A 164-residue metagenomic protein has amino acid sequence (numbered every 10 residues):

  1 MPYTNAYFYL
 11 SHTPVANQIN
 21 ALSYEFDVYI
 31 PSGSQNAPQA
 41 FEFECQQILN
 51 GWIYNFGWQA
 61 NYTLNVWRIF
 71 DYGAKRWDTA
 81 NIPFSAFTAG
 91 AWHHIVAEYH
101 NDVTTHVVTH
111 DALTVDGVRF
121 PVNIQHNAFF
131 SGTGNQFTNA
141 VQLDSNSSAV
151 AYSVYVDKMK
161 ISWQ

Functional and structural regions predicted by a protein language model:
M1-I69, I161-W163: Secretory/extracellular carbohydrate-interaction modules and structurally similar beta-sandwich "look-alikes"
S11-Y24, P83-A91, V150-Y155: Extracellular/lumenal carbohydrate-interaction signature centered on repeated Trp-anchored short motifs
G51-Y54, K75-N81, V118-N123: Surface-exposed loop/edge segments in extracytoplasmic proteins
F70-H94: Short, aromatic/His-centered strand-loop micro-motif at the edge of beta-sheets
G90-T104, D111-L113: Short tryptophan-centered beta-strand motifs in secreted/extracellular beta-sheet-rich domains of glycan-recognition
I95, D157-I161: Extracellular beta-strand elements of beta-rich domains used for carbohydrate recognition/degradation or cell-matrix
T109, L113-F120: Short strand-turn-strand beta-turns centered on an Asx-Gly dipeptide
P121-D157: Flexible glycan-contacting loops in extracellular carbohydrate-active proteins
